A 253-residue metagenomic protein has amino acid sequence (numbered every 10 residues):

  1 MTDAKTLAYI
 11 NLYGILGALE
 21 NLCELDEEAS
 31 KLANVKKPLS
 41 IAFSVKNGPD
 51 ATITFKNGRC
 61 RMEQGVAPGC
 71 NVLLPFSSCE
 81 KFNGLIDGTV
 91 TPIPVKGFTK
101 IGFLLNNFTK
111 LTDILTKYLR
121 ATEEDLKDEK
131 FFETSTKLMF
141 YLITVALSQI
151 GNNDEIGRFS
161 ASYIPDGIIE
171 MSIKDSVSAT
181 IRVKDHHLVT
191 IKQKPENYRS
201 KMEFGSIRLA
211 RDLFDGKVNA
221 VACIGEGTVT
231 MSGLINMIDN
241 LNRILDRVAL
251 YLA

Functional and structural regions predicted by a protein language model:
M1-A253: Feature captures hydrophobic
